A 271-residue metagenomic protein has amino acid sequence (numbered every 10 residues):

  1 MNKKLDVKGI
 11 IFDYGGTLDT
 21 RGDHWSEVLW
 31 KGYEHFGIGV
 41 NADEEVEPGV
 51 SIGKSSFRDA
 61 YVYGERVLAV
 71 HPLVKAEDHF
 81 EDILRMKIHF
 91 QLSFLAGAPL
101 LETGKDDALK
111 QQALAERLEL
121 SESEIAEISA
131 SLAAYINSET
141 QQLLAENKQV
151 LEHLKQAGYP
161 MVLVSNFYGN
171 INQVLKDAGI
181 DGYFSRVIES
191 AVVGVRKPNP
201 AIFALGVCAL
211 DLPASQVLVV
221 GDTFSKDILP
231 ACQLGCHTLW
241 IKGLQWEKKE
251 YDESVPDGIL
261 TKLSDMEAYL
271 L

Functional and structural regions predicted by a protein language model:
M1-I10, G39-A42, A98-D106, E127 (+3 more regions): Asp-based, Mg2+/Mn2+-dependent phosphohydrolase catalytic module
K3-Q149, H153, Q173: N-terminal helical cap/lid subdomain that shapes the substrate entry/recognition surface in HAD-like hydrolases
